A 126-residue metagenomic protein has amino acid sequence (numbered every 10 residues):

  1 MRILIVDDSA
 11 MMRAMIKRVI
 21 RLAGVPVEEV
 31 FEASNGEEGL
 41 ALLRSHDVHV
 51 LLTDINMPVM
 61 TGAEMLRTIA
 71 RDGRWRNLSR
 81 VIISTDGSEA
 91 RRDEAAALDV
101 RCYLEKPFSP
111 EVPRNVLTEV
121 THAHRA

Functional and structural regions predicted by a protein language model:
D8, K106: A Lys-centered signature of the CheY-like receiver
A10-F31, L98: Two-component/phosphorelay signaling modules centered on CheY-like receiver
E32-V50, D93: Acidic, metal-coordinating helix/loop segments flanking the phosphotransfer/catalytic sites of two-component signaling
L52-D54: Active-site T/S-Asp motif of two-component receiver
M57: Receiver (REC) domain active-site loop signature in two-component systems and cognate sites in sensor histidine kinases
F108-T118: C-terminal output helix
